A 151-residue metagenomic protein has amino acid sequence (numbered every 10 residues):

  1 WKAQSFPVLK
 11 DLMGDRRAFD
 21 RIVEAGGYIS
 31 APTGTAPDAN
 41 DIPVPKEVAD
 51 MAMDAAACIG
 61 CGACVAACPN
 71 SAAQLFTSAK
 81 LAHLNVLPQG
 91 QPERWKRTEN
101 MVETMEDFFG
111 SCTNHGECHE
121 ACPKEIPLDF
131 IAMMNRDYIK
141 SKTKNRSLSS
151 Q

Functional and structural regions predicted by a protein language model:
K2, L9-A57, C61-Q151: Ferredoxin-type iron-sulfur electron-transfer modules in oxidoreductases and energy-metabolism complexes
